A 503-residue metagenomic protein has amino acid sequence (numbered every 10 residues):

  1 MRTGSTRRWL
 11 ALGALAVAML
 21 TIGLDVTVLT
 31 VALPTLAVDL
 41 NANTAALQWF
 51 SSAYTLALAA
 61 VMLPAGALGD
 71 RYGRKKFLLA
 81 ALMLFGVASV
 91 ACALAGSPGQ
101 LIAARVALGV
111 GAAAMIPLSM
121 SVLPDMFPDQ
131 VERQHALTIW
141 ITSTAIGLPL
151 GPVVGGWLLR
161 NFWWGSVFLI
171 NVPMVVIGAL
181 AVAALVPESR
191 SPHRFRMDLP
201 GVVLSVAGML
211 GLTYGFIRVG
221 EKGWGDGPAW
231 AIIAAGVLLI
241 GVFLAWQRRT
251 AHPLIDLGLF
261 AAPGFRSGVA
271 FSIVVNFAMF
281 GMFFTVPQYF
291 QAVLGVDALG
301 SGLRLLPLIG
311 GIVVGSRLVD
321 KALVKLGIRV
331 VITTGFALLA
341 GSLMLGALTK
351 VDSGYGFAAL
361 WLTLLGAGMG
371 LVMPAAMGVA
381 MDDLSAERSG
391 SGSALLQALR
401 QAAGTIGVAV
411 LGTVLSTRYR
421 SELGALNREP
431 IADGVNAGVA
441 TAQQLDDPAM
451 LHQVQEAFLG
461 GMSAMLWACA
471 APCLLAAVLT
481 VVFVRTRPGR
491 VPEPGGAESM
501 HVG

Functional and structural regions predicted by a protein language model:
M1-A11, V17, G23, A245 (+4 more regions): Transmembrane-helix exit segments and adjacent C-terminal regions of multi-pass membrane proteins
M1-A184, L318-V319, L326, V330 (+1 more regions): Transmembrane-helix bundle of Major Facilitator Superfamily
R2, A179-V206, R248-P263, V324 (+2 more regions): Flexible interhelical linker loops that connect adjacent transmembrane helices in multi-pass membrane transporters
W9-A57, W163, P200, Y214 (+6 more regions): Transmembrane core module of solute transporters
I22, S51-Y54, L58, G109 (+10 more regions): Structural signature of transmembrane alpha-helices in multi-pass secondary transporters
G73-L82, P98-G99, M115-S119, M126-T138 (+3 more regions): C-terminal module of multi-pass small-molecule transporters
R160-V172, R218-A229, D297, T417-A470: A membrane-interface helix-boundary motif in multi-pass transporters
P173-R190, G208-I217, A235-R249, A476-V484: C-terminal membrane-cytosol helix-exit motif in multi-pass small-molecule transporters
